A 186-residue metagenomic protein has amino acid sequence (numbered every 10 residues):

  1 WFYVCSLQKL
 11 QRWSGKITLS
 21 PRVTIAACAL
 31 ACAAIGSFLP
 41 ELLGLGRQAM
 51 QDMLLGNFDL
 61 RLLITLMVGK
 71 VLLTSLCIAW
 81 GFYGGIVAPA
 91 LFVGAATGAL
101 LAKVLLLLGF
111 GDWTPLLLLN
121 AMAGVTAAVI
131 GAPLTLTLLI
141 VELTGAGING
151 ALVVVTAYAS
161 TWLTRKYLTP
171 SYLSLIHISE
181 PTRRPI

Functional and structural regions predicted by a protein language model:
Y3, L7, T135, L143 (+1 more regions): Membrane-helix cytosolic exit motif
S6-G111: Helix-loop-helix hairpins and the membrane-proximal interhelical loops of multi-pass alpha-helical transport proteins
F38, L100-L101, V125-V129, A146-V154 (+1 more regions): Hydrophobic transmembrane alpha-helical segments of multi-pass transport and channel proteins
M50, W80-T97, F110-L119, T126 (+1 more regions): Short, non-helical or kinked segments that cap or interrupt transmembrane helices
I176-I186: Single conserved hydrophobic/aromatic residue that forms the stacking wall/gate of nucleotide- or nucleobase-binding
